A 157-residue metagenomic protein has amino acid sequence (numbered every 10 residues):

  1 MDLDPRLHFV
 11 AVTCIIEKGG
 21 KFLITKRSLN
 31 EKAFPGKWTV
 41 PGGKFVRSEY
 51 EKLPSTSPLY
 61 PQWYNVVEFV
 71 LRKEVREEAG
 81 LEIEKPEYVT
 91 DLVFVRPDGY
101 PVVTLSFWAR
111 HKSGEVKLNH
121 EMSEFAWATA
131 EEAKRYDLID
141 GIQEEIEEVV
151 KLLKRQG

Functional and structural regions predicted by a protein language model:
M1-T13, R27-N30: Acidic, metal-coordinating catalytic segment for phosphate/diphosphate chemistry, firing primarily on the Nudix
D2, A33, R72, G114 (+1 more regions): HhH-family (HhH-GPD) DNA N-glycosylase catalytic core used in base-excision repair
A11-V12, V66-V67, S123: Short loop/turn microsegments at loop-to-beta-strand junctions
K18: A cytosolic small-molecule/anion-sensing beta-strand core signal
K21-K73: Conserved Nudix-box catalytic region and its N-terminal flanking loop in Nudix hydrolases and closely related
G80-L81, L138: Helix N-cap/coil-helix junction residues
E82-K85, T90-E115: Active-site-adjacent beta-strand/loop module that shapes the phosphate/pyrophosphate-binding cleft
S106-W108, K117-V149: NUDIX/MutT-family hydrolases
